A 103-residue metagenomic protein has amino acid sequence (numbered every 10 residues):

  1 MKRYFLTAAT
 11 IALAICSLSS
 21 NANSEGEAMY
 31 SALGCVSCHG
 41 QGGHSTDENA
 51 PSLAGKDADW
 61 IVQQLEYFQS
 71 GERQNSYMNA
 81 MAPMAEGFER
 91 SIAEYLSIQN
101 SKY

Functional and structural regions predicted by a protein language model:
M1-A8: Bacterial N-terminal signal peptides that target proteins for export
Y4, S24, A28, D59 (+2 more regions): Generic alpha-helical secondary structure signal
T7, A32-S37, S52, Y77-A80: Residue-level recognition of specific faces of alpha-helices
L13-S31, Q41-N49, Y67, N100-Y103: Electrostatic cytochrome c docking/interface patches
N23-V36, A54-Q63: Sequence context surrounding c-type heme c attachment/ligation sites in exported
G34-Q41, I92: The canonical Cys-X-X-Cys-His
T46-A54, Q69-Y103: Axial heme c-ligation environment in periplasmic c-type cytochrome domains
